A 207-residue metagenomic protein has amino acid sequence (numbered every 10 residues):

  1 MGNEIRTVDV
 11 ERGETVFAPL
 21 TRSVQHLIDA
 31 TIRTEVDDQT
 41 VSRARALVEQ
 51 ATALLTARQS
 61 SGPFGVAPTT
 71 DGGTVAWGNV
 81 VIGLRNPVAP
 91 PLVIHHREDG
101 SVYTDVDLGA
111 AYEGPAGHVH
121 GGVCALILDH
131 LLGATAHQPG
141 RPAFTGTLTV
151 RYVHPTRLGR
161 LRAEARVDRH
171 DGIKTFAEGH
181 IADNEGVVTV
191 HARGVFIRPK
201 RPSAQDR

Functional and structural regions predicted by a protein language model:
M1-Y103: Non-catalytic linker/capping segments at the edges of enzyme domains
E4-I5, L131-R162: Hydrophobic beta-strand-centered segment that forms part of the acyl-chain substrate-binding groove
D99, E185-G186: Residue-level recognition of short loop/turn positions
D99-S101, V119-P142: Active-site helix/loop of acyl-thioester processing domains in fatty-acid/polyketide metabolism, spanning hotdog-fold
L108-G121: Short histidine-centered catalytic/ligand-binding loop motif
P139, V195-R207: Surface-exposed, gly/pro-biased binding rims or lids
V150-E185: Hydrophobic beta-sheet segments that form the core/acyl-binding groove of ACP/CoA-dependent acyl-chain-processing
V190-A192: A structural microfeature
